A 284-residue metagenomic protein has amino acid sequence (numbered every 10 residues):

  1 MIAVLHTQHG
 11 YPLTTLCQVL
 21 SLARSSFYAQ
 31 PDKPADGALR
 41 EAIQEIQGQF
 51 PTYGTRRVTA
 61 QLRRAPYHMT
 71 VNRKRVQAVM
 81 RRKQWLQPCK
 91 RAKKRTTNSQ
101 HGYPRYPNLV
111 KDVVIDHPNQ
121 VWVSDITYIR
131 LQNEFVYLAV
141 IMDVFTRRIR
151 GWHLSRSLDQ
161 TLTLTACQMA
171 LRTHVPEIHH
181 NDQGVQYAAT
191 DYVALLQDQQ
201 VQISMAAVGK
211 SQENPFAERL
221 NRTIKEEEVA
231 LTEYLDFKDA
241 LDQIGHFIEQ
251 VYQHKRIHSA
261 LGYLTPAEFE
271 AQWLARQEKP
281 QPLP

Functional and structural regions predicted by a protein language model:
M1-P284: Charged DNA-binding/catalytic regions of mobile-element recombinases
